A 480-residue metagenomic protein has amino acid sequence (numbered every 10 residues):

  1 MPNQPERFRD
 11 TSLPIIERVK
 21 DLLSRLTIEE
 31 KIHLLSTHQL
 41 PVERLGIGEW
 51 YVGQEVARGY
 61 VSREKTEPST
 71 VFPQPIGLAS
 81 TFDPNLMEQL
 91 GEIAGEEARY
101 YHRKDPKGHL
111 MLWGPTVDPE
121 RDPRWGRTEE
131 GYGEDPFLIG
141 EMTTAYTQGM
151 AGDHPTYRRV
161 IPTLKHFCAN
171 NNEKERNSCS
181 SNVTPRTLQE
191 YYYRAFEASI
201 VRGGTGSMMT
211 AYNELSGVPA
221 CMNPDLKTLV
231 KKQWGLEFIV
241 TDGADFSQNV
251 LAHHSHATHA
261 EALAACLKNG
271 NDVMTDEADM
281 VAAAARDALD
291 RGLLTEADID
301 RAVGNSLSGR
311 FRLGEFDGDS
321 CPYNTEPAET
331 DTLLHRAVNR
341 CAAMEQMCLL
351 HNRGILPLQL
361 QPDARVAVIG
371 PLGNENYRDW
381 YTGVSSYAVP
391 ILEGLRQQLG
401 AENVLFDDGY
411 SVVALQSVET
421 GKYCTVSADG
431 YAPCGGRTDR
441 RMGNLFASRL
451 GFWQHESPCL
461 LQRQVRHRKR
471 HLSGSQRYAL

Functional and structural regions predicted by a protein language model:
M1-E456, L461-A479: Glycoside hydrolase catalytic-domain context in secreted enzymes
